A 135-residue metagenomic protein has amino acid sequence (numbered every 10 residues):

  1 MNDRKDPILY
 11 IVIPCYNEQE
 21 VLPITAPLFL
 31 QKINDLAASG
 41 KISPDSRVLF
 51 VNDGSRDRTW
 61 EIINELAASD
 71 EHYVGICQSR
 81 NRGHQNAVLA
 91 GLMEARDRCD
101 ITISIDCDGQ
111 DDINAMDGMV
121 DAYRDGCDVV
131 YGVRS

Functional and structural regions predicted by a protein language model:
M1-S135: Structured catalytic core of nucleotide-sugar glycosyltransferases
